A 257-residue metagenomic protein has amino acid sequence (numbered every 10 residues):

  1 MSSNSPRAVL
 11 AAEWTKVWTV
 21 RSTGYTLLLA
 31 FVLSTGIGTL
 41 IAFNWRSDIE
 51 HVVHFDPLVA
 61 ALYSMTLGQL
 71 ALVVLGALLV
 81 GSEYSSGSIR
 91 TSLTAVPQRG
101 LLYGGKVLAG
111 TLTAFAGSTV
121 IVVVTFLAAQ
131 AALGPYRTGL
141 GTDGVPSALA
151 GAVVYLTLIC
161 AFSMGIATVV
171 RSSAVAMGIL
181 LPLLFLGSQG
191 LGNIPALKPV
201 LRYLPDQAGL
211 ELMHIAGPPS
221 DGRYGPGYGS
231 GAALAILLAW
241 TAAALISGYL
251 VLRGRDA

Functional and structural regions predicted by a protein language model:
M1-A11: Short, membrane-interfacial amphipathic segments enriched in basic
S2-N4, S22-A77, Y103-V169, F185-A196 (+2 more regions): Secretory targeting signals
E13, V96-Q98, I166, S172 (+1 more regions): Generic structural signal for small/hydrophobic residues in well-ordered secondary structure, especially within
R21-G24, G100, A174-V175: Residues that define the loop-to-transmembrane-helix transition and helix capping in multi-pass membrane transporters
L27, R90, Y103, M177-G178: Hydrophobic/aromatic positions within or immediately flanking transmembrane alpha-helices of multi-pass small-molecule
V73-A95, R99-G100: Transmembrane helix boundary and interhelical loop/hinge segments in multi-pass membrane proteins
P97-L108, I179: Amphipathic cytosolic juxtamembrane alpha-helices at the membrane-cytosol interface of multi-pass membrane transporters
A235-A257: Junction motif at the cytosolic side of a transmembrane helix
